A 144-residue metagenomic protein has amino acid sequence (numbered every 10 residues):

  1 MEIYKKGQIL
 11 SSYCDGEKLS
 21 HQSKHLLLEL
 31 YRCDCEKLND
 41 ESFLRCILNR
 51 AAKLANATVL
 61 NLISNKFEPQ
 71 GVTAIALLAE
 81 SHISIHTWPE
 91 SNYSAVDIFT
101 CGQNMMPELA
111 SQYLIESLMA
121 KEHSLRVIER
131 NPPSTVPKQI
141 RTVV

Functional and structural regions predicted by a protein language model:
M1-V144: Polybasic/polar functional segments that serve as interface/processing modules
